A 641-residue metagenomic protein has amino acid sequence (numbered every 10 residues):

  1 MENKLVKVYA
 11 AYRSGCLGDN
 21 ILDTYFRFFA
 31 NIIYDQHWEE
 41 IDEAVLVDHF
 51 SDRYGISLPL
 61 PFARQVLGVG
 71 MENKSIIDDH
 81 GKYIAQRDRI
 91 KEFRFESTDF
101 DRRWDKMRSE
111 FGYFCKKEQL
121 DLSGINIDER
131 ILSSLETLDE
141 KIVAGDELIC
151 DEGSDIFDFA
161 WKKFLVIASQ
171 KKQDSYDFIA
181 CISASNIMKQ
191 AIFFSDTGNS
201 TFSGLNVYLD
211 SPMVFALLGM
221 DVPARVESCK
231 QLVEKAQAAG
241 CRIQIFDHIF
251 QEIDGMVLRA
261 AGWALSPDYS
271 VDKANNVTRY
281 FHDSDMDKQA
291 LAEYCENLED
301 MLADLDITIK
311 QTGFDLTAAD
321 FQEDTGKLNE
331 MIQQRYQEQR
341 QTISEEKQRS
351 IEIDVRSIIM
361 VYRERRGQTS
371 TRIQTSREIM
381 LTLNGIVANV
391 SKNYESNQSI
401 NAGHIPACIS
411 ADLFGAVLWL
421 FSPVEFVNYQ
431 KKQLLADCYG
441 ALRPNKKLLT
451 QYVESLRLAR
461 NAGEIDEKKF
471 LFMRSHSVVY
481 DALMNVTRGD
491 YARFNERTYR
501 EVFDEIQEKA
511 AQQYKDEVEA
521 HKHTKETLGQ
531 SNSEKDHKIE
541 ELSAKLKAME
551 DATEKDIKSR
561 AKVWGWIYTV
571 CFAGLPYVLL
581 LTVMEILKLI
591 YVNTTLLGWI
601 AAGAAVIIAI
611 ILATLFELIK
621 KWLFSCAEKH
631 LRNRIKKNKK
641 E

Functional and structural regions predicted by a protein language model:
M1-Y34, E43-V45, H49-H80, A85-E378 (+4 more regions): Active-site-proximal, substrate-binding regions of enzyme catalytic domains and RNA-binding/basic surfaces
W38-E39: Gly/serine-rich nucleotide phosphate-binding loop at the start of the catalytic core of nucleotide/ADP-ribose-handling
Q374-S376, L383, N389, N397 (+2 more regions): Extended, charge-rich low-complexity regions and/or helical-solenoid scaffolds
M549-I567: Short, Lys/Arg-rich cytosolic juxtamembrane segment immediately N-terminal
D556-S559, L623-E641: Short, Lys/Arg-enriched, disordered terminal segments
K562-K629: Transmembrane alpha-helical hairpins and terminal membrane-anchor modules
